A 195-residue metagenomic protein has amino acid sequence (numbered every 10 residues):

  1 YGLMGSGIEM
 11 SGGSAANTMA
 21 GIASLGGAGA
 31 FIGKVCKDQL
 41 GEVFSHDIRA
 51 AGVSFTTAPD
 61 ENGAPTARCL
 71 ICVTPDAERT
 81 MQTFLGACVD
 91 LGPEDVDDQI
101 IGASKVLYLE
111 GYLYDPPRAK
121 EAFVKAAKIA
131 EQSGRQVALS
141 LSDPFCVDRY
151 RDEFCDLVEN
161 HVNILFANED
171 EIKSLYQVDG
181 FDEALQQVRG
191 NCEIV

Functional and structural regions predicted by a protein language model:
Y1-I32, E42-V43, A50: Glycine-rich phosphate/adenosyl-contacting loop at the front of the ribokinase-like
G7-M10, C36, E42-V195: Ribokinase/PfkB-type carbohydrate-kinase core domain
